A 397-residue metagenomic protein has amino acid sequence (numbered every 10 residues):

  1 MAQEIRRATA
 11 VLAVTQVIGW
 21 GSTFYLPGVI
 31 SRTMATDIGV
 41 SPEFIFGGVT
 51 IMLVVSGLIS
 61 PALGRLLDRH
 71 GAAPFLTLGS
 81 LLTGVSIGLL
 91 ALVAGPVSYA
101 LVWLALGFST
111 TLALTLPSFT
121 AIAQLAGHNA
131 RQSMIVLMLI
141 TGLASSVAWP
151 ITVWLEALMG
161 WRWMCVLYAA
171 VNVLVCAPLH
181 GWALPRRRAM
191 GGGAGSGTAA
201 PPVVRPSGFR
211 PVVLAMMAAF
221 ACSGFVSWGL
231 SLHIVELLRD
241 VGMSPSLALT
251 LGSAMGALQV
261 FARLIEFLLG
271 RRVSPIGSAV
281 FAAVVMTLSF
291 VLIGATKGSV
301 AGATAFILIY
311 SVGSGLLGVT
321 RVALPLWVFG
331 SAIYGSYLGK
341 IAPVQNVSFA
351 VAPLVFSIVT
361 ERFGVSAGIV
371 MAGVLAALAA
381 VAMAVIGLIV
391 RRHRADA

Functional and structural regions predicted by a protein language model:
A8-P42, I59-L63, W149, L230-V235: Extracytoplasmic
V17, S98-A113, A221, G302-L316: Hydrophobic core of transmembrane alpha-helices in multi-pass small-molecule transporters, especially MFS/SLC-type
P27-S31, R210-F261: Extracytoplasmic gate region of multi-pass secondary transporters
L58-P96: Conserved MFS/SLC helix-loop-helix module at the cytosolic interface between two early adjacent transmembrane helices
I59-G71, A262-P275, T360-E361: Helix-to-loop junctions at the C-terminal end of transmembrane segments in multipass secondary transporters
W103-L139, G330: Cytoplasmic helix-loop-helix junction between adjacent transmembrane helices in 12-TM secondary transporters
L137-R187: Helix-loop-helix hairpin linking two adjacent transmembrane segments in secondary transporters
Q259, S274-L324: C-terminal transmembrane helical hairpin of 12-TM major facilitator-type secondary transporters
